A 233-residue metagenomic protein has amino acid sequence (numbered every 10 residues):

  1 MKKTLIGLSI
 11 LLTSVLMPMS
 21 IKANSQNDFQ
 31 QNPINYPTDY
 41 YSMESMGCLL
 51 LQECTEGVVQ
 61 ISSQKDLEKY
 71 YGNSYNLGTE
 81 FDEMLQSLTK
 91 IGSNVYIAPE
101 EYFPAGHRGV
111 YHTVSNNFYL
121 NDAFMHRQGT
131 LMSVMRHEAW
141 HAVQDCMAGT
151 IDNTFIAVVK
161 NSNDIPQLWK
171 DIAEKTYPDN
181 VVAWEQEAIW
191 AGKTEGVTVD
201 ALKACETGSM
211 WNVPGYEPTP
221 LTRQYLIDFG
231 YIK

Functional and structural regions predicted by a protein language model:
M1-A23: Classical Sec-dependent N-terminal signal peptides that target proteins to the secretory pathway
N24-N32: Cleaved targeting-peptide boundary
N24-S25, E44-V114: Auxiliary, metal-adjacent structural segments of Zn-dependent hydrolase domains
E80-M84, L131, M135, A139 (+2 more regions): Stable alpha-helical elements in mature extracytoplasmic
P99-E101, D122-M125, C146-G149: A mature extracytoplasmic/lumenal domain signature
F118-M135: Short pre-active-site segment immediately N-terminal to the catalytic Zn-binding motif
A139-I156: Catalytic Zn2+-binding segment of zinc metalloproteases
T154-K233: Metalloprotease/metallohydrolase-associated module, dominated by Zn2+-dependent proteases
